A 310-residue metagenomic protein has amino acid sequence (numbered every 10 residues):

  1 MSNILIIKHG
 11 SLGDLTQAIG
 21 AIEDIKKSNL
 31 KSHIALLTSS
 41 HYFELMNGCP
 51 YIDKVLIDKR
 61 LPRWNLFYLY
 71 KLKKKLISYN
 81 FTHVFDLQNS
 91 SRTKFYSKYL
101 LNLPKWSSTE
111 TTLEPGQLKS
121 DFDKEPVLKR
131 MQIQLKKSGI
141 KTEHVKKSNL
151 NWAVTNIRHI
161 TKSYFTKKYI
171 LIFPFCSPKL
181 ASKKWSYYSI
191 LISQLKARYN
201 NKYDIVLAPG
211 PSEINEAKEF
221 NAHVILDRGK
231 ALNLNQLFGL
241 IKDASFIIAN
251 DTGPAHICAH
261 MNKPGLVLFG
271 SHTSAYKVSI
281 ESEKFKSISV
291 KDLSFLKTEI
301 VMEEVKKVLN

Functional and structural regions predicted by a protein language model:
M1-L12, I172: Nucleotide-activated donor-dependent transferases that construct or modify glycoconjugates
I7-I19, L45, S177-S186: A short, glycine/small-residue-rich beta-strand->loop->alpha-helix junction that serves as a flexible
L12-K27, H41-E44, L191: Short amphipathic alpha-helix
H33-L66, E110, A222-D227: Conserved nucleotide-sugar phosphate-binding/catalytic loop shared by glycosyltransferases and other
L56-N151, T166-P178, H272-A275, E281 (+1 more regions): Conserved nucleotide-diphosphate donor binding/catalytic pocket of glycan-assembly enzymes
S108-T109, D227-R228, H256-N310: Nucleotide-sugar donor-binding patch of glycosyltransferase catalytic domains
N149-E216: Active-site donor-nucleotide binding/catalytic segment of nucleotide-sugar enzymes
S189-L266, G270: Donor-binding and catalytic core of enzymes assembling or modifying cell-surface/extracellular glycoconjugates
